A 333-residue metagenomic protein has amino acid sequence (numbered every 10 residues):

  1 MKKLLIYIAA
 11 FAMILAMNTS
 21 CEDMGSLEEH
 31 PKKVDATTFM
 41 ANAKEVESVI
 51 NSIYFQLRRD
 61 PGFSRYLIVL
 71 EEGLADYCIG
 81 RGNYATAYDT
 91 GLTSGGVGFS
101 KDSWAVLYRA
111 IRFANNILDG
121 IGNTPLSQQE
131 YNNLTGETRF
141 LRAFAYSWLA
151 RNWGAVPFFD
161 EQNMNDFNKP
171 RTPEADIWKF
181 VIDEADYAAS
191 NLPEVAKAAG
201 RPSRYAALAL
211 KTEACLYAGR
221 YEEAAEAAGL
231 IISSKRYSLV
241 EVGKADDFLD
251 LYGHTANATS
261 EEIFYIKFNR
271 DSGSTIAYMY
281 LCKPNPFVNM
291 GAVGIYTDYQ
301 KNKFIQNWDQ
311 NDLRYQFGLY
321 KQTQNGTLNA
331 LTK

Functional and structural regions predicted by a protein language model:
M1-I8: Bacterial N-terminal signal peptides that target proteins for export
L4, C21-L70, Q306: Acidic, glycine-rich segments characteristic of secretory precursors and extracytoplasmic regions
I14-N18, Y146: Bacterial Sec-type N-terminal signal peptides, specifically the leucine/valine-rich hydrophobic h-region
P31-V34, L92-G95, D160-F167, K244-A245: Short linear capping/connector segments at secondary-structure termini
N42-A43, E47-N51, F55-P61, N83-W153 (+3 more regions): Conserved, well-structured interaction surfaces
S64-R81, F159, P193-L210, L216-K283: Short, surface-exposed recognition loops and adjoining beta-strand edges that mediate ligand/DNA contacts, enriched
A85, D89, G98-D102, S233 (+1 more regions): Elongated scaffold/linker segments in the mid-to-C-terminal portions of large proteins
